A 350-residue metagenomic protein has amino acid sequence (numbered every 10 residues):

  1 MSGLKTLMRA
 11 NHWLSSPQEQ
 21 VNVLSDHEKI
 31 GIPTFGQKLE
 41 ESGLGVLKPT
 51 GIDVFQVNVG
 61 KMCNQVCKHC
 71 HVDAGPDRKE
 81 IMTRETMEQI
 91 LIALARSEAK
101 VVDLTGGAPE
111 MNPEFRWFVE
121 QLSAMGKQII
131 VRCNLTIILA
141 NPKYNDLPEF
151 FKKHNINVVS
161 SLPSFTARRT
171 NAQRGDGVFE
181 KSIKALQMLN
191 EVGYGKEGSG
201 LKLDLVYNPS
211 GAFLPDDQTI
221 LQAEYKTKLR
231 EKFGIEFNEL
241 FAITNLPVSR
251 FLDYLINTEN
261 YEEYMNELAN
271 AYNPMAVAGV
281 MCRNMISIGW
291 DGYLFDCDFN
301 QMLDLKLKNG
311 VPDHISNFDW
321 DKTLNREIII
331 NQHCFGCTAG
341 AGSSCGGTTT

Functional and structural regions predicted by a protein language model:
T6-L7, W13-G106, E110-E120, M125: Conserved alpha-helical substructure of the radical SAM core
L47, P274-A278, N325-I328: Short Gly/Pro-enriched turn/cap motifs at secondary-structure boundaries
G51, V66, E98, H154-N155 (+3 more regions): Short loop/turn motifs at secondary-structure junctions
V54, A74-T83, S97-N112, S123-K143 (+2 more regions): Core AdoMet radical
L91, R116-V119, L147-F151, L186 (+2 more regions): Short amphipathic alpha-helical segments and helix-helix/interface helices
T166-C282: Radical SAM enzyme [4Fe-4S]-AdoMet core and its adjacent flexible, acidic and glycine-rich loops/tails across
I288-G289: Short, acidic, Ser/Thr-enriched surface-loop or helix-capping motifs
Y293-T350: Flexible mid-to-C-terminal extensions adjoining Fe-S/redox cofactors in radical SAM and related proteins
